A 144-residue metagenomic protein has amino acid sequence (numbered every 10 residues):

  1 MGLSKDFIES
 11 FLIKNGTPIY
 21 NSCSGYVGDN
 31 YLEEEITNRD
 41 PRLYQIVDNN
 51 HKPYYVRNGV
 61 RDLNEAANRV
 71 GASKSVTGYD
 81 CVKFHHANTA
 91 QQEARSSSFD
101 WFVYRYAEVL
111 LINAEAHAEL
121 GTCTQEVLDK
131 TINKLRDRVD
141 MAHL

Functional and structural regions predicted by a protein language model:
M1-L144: Acidic/polar-rich alpha-helix caps and helix-coil junctions
